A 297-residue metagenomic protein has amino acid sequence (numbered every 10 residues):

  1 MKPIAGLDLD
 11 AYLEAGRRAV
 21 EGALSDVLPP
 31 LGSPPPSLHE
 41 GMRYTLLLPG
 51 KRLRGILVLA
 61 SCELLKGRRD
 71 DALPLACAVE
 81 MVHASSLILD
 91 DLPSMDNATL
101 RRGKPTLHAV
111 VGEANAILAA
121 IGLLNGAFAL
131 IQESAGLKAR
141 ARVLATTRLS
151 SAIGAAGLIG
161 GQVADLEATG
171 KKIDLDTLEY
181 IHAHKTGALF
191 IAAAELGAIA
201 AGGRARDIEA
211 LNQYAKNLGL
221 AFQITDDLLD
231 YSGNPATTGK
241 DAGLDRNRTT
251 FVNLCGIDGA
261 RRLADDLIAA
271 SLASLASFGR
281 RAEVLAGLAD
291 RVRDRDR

Functional and structural regions predicted by a protein language model:
M1-L28: N-terminal amphipathic/basic leader segments beginning at the initiator methionine
R18, L28-A273, R280-R293: Mg2+-dependent prenyl diphosphate-binding active-site environment of isoprenoid biosynthetic enzymes
